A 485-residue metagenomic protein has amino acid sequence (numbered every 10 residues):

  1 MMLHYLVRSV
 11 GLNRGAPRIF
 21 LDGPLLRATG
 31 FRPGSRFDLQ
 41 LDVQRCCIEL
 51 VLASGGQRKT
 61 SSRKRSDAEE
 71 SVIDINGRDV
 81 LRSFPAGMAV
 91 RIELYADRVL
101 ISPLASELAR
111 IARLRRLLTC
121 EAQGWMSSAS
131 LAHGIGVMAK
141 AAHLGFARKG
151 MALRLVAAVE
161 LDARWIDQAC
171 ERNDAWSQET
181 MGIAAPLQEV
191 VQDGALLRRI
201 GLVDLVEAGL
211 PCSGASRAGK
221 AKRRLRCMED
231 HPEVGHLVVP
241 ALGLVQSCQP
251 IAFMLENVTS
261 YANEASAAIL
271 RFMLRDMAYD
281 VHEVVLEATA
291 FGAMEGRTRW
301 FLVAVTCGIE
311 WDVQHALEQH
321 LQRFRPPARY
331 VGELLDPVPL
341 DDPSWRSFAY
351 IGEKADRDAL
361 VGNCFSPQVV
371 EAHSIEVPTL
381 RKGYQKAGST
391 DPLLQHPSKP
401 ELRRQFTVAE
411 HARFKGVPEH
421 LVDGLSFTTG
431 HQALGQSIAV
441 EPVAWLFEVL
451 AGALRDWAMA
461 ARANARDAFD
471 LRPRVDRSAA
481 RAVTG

Functional and structural regions predicted by a protein language model:
M2-Y5, G15-F20, P24-L25, G34-R115 (+1 more regions): C-terminal target-recognition/interaction regions appended to catalytic cores
V7-V10: N-terminal beta-strand motif that seeds the catalytic metal site of vicinal oxygen chelate
L117-Q249, T259-N263: Core alpha/beta nucleotide-donor-binding catalytic domains of modification enzymes
A141, Q168, P240, L244 (+3 more regions): Amphipathic alpha-helical segments that form well-ordered structural scaffolds and often line/cohere around active
A147, D174, N263-S266, L274-A278 (+2 more regions): Hydrophobic/aromatic-lined pockets within catalytic cores
A195-V203, A215-T379, G383-K386, L402: Class I S-adenosyl-L-methionine
